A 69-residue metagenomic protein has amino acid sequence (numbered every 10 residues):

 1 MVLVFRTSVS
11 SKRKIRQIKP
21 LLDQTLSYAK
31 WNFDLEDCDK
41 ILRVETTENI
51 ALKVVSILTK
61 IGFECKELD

Functional and structural regions predicted by a protein language model:
M1-S11: Short glycine-/aliphatic-rich beta-strand segments at the starts of folded cytosolic domains
R6, R16-Q24, Y28, N32 (+2 more regions): C-terminal structural segments of small proteins and small subunits
